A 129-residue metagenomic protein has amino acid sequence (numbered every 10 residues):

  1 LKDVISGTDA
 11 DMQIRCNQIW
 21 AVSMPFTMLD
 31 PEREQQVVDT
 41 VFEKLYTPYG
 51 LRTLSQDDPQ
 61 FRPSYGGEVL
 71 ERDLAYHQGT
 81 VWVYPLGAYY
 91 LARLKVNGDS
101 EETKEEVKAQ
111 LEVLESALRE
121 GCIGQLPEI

Functional and structural regions predicted by a protein language model:
L1-Y84, L111-I129: Extended glycan-interaction surfaces of carbohydrate-active proteins
S23-T27, A88-K95: Short glycine/serine- and small hydrophobic-enriched flexible loop segments
R33, A88, E106: Charged catalytic carboxylate motif
K95-R119: Beta-rich accessory regions
